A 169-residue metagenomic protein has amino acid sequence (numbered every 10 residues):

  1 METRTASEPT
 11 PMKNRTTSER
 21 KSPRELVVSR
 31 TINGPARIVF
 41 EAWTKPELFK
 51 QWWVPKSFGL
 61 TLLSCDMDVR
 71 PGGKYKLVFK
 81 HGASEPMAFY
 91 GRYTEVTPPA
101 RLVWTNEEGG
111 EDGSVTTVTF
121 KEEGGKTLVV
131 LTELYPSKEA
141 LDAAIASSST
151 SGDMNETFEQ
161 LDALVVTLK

Functional and structural regions predicted by a protein language model:
E2-G59: Hydrophobic ligand-binding cavity/cleft-lining segments
V27-V28, E47-P86, K169: Short beta-edge strand/loop motif at the mouth of beta-sheet-based domains
R30, S64-M67, F89-E95, N106 (+1 more regions): Hydrophobic/aromatic beta-strand elements that line small-molecule binding cavities or substrate pockets in beta-rich
A36-R37, D68-R70, T94-A100, T119-L128: A short, structured loop/turn motif at beta-sheet edges
V39, F49, Y75-L77, Y93 (+4 more regions): Hydrophobic pocket/interface hotspot
S84-F89, E111-G113: Short coil-to-beta-strand transition motifs
V103-E156: Beta-strand/loop substructures that line and gate deep hydrophobic ligand-binding cavities in soluble
A163-K169: Generic C-terminal helix-cap and adjacent flexible tail
